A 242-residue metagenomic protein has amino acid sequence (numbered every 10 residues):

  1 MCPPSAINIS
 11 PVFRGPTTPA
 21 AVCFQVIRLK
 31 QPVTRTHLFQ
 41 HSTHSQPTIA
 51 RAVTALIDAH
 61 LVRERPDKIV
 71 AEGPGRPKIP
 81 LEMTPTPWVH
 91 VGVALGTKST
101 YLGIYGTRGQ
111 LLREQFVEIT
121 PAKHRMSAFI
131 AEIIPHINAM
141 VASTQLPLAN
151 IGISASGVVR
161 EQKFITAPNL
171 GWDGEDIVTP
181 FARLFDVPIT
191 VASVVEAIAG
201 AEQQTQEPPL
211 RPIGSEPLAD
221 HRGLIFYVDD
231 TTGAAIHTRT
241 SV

Functional and structural regions predicted by a protein language model:
M1-H41: Extreme N-terminal segment that seeds HTH/winged-HTH DNA-binding domains in transcriptional regulators
K30, K68-V70, P217: A short, glycine- and basic residue-enriched loop/turn that sits immediately adjacent to a domain's principal
V53-T54: Short, hydrophobic-biased segments on the C-terminal half of alpha helices that form "recognition helices"
I57-P74: Beta-hairpin "wing" of winged helix-turn-helix
G75-R113, R222-V242: Gly/Thr-rich phosphate-binding beta-strand-loop-beta motif of the actin/hexokinase/Hsp70
L111, E118-G214, H221: Glycine-rich phosphate-binding loop and adjoining helix at the ATP-binding site of ATP-dependent phosphoryl-transfer
